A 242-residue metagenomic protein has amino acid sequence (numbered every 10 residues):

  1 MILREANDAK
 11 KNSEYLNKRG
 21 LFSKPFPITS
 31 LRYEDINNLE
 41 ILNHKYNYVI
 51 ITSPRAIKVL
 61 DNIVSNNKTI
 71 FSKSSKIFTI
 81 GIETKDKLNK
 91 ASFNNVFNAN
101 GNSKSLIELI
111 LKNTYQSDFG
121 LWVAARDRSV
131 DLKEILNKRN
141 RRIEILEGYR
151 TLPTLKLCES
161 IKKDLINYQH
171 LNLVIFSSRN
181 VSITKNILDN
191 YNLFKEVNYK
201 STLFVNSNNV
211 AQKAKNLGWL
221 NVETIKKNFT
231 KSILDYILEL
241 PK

Functional and structural regions predicted by a protein language model:
M1-K242: Signature of uroporphyrinogen-III synthase
